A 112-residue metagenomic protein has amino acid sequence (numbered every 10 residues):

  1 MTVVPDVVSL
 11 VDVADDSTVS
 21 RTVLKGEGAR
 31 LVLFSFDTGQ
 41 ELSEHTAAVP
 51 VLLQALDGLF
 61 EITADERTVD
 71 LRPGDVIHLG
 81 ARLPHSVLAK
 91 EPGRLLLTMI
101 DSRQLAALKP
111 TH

Functional and structural regions predicted by a protein language model:
M1-G28, T63, T111-H112: A short, N-terminal "cap"/entry segment at the start of jelly-roll beta-barrel domains of the cupin/DSBH fold
S17, R30-A47: Conserved short histidine dyad/triad with adjacent acidic residue
R30, L59-E61, T68, P84 (+1 more regions): Structural motif
S35-D37, A47-I62: Short, conserved beta-strand element in jelly-roll/cupin
L42-E44, I62-T63, L79, P84-K90: Short beta-strand His + acidic residue motifs that chelate non-heme Fe in jelly-roll/DSBH and cupin folds
L56-D57, R72-P73, E91: A cytosolic small-molecule/anion-sensing beta-strand core signal
E66-A81: Short acidic-glycine-tyrosine-enriched beta hairpin
A81-L105: Ligand-binding loop in jelly-roll beta-barrel domains
